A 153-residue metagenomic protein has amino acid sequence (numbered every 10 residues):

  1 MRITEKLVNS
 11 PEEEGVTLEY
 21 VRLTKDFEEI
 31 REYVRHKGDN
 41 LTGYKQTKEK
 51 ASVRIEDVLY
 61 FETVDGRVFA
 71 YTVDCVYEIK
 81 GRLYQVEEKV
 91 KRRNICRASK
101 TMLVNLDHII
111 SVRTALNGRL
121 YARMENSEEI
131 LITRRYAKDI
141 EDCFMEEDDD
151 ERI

Functional and structural regions predicted by a protein language model:
M1-E28: N-terminal regulatory/sensing modules of transcriptional regulators
D26-E125, E129-L131, I153: Conserved binding/recognition cores within well-folded domains
R134: Short secondary-structure boundary segments
K138-D139: C-terminal structural segments of small proteins and small subunits
E146, D150-I153: …primarily DNA-binding HTH/wHTH and HhH modules…
